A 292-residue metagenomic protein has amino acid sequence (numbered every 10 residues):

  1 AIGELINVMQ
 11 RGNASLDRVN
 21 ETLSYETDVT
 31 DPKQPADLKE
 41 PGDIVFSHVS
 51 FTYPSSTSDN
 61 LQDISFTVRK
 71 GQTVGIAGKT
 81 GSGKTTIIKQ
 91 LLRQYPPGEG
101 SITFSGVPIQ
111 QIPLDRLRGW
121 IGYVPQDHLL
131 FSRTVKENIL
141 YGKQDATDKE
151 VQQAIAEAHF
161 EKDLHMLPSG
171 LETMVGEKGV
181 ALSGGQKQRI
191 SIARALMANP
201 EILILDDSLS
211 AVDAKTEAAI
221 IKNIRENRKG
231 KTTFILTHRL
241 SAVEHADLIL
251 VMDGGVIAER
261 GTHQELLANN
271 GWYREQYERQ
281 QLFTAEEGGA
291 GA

Functional and structural regions predicted by a protein language model:
A1-T22: Cytosolic ends of transmembrane helices, especially the final helix of ABC transmembrane type-1 domains
M9, E26-V29: Signal-transduction coiled-coil helices of two-component systems
E21, D28, L140: Conserved E/DxxT/N motif and adjacent residues on the DHp alpha2 helix of HisKA-family sensor histidine kinases
Y25-E26, N269: Generic structural signal for alpha-helix termini and adjacent loop/cap motifs
D31, D37-A292: ABC-type nucleotide-binding domain
